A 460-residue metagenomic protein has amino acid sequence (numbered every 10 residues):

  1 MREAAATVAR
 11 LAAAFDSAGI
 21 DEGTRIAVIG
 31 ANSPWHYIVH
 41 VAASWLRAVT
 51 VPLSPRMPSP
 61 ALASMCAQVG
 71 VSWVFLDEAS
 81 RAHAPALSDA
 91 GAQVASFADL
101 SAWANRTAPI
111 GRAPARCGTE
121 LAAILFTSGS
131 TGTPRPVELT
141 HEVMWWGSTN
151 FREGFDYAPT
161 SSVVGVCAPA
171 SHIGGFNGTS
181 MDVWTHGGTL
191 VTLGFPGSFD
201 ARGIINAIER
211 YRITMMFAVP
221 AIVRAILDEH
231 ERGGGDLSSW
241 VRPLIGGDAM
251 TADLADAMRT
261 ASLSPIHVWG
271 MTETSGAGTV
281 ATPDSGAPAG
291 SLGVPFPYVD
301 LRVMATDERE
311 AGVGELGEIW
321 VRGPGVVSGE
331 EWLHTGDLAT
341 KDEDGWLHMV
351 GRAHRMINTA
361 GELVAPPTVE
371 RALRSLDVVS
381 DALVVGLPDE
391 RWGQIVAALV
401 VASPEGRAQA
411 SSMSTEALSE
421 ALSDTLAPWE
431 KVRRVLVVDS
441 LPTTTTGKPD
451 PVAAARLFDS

Functional and structural regions predicted by a protein language model:
M1-E3, A122-W146: Conserved AMP-binding A3 loop
A12-M57, P169, L363: Conserved AMP-binding/adenylate-forming
M57, M216, G323, L338-E430 (+1 more regions): AMP-binding/adenylate-forming catalytic core of the ANL superfamily
A108-F126, T133, D156-V163: Conserved pre-ATP/AMP-binding loop-to-beta segment of ANL
G147-V163, I173-T214, E229: Conserved AMP-binding/adenylation subdomain of ANL enzymes
T214-F217, D228-A287, D300: Gly/Ser/Thr-rich phosphate-binding loop
P288, R302-V321, K341-D344, R407-T415 (+1 more regions): Conserved beta-loop-beta connector loops within the AMP-binding
A427-K448: AMP-binding/adenylate-forming catalytic domain of the ANL superfamily
